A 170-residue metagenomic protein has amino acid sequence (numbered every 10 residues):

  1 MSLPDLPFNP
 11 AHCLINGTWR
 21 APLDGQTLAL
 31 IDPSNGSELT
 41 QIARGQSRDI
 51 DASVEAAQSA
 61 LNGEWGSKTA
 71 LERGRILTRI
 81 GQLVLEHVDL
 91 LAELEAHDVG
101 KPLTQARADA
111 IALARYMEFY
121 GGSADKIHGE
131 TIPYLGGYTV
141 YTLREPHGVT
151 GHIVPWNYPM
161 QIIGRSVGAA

Functional and structural regions predicted by a protein language model:
M1-S34: Hydrophobic face of amphipathic alpha-helices that form TPR/SEL1-like repeat modules and related alpha-solenoid
C13, A21, A96, E118 (+3 more regions): Short glycine- and Lys/Arg-enriched binding-loop motifs that mark or flank ligand-binding interfaces
A29-L30, S47-I50, M160: A short local loop/turn or secondary-structure capping micro-motif enriched for an aromatic residue
D32, R44, R144: Conserved strand-loop elements at the edges of beta-sheets that form or border functional pockets
S37-I127: Glycine-rich loop-to-alpha-helix module at the N-terminal edge of alpha/beta enzyme cores
E130-A170: Conserved small-residue-rich beta-alpha loop and adjacent elements that most often cradle the phosphate/pyrophosphate
